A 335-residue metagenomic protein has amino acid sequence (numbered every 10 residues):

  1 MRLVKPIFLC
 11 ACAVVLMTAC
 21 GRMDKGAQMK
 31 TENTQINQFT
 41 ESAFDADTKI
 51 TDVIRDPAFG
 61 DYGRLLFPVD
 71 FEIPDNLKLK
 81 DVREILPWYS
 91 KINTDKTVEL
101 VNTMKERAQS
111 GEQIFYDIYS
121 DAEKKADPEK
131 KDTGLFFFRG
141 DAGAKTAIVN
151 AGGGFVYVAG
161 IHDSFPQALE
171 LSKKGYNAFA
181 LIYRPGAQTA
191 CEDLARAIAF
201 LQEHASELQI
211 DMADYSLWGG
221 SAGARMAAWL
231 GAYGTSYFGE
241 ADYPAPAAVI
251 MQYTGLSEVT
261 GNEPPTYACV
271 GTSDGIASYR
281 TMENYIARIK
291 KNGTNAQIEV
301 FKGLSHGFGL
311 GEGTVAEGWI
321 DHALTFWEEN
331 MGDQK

Functional and structural regions predicted by a protein language model:
P6, V14, A19-D132: N-terminal targeting or regulatory segments adjacent to alpha/beta-hydrolase or S9 domains
E32-G63, N292-K335: C-terminal catalytic histidine-bearing segment of alpha/beta-hydrolase fold enzymes
K125-R139, K145-T146: A short loop-to-beta-strand scaffold at the N-terminal edge of the catalytic core in hydrolase folds
A144-G153: Short beta-strand element of the alpha/beta-hydrolase
G160-F179: Short amphipathic alpha-helix adjacent to the substrate-entry channel of hydrolases
E192, R196-E263: Primarily recognizes the serine-hydrolase "nucleophile elbow" in alpha/beta-hydrolase and SGNH/GDSL folds
A268-V270, D274: Short beta-strand/loop motif that positions the catalytic acidic residue of the alpha/beta-hydrolase fold
G275-N284: Conserved alpha/beta-hydrolase "acid-adjacent" motif
